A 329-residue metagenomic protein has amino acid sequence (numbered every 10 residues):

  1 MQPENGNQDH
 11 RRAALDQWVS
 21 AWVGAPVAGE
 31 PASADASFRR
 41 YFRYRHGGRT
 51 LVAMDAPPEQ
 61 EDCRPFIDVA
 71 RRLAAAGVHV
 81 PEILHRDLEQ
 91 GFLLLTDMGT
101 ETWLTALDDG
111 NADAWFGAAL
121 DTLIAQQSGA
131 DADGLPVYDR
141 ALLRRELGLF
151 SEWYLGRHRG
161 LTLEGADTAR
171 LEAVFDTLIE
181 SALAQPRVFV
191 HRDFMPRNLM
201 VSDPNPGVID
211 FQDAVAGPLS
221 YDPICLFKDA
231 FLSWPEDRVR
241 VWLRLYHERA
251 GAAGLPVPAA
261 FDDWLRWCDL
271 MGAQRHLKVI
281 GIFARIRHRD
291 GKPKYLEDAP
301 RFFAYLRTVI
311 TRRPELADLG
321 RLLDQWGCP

Functional and structural regions predicted by a protein language model:
Q2-A25: Juxta-kinase regulatory segment immediately upstream of eukaryotic protein kinase catalytic domains
V19-V27, A76-V78, L255: Short secondary-structure junctions
P31, F38-R45, A53, I83 (+4 more regions): Active-site acidic catalytic loop and adjacent metal/ATP-binding pocket of ATP-dependent phosphoryl transfer enzymes
S33, R39-L149, Y154-G160, D167 (+1 more regions): ATP-binding pocket architecture of kinase catalytic cores
W115, P186, H191, V215-A216 (+1 more regions): Secondary-structure capping and boundary motifs in well-ordered enzyme cores
S151-H158, L219-P256, L270-D290, F302-V309: Active-site activation/catalytic loop segments of kinase-like enzymes and analogous catalytic loops in related
P256-R266: Histidine/acidic-rich helix-loop-helix segments that form or flank divalent-metal centers in metalloenzyme catalytic
I282-P329: Helical subdomain adjoining the active site within ATP-dependent kinase catalytic cores
